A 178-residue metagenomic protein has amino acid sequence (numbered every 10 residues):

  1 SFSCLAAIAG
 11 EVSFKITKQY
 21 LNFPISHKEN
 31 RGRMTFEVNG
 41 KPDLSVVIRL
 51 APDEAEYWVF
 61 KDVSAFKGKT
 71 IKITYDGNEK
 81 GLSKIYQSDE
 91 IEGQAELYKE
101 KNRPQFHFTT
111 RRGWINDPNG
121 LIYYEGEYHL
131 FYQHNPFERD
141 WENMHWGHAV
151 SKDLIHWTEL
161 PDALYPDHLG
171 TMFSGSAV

Functional and structural regions predicted by a protein language model:
S1-S3: Bacterial N-terminal signal peptides
I8-V178: Carbohydrate-active catalytic/glycan-binding domains of CAZyme proteins, especially the secreted or lumenal ectodomains
